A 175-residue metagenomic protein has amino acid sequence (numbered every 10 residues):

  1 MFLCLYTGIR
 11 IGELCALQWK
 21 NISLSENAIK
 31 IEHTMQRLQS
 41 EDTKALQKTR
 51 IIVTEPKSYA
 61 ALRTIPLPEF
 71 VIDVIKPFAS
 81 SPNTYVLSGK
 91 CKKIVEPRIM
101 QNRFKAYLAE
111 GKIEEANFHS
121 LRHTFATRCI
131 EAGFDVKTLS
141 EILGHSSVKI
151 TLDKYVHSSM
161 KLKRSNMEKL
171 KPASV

Functional and structural regions predicted by a protein language model:
M1-G12, A28-I29, T127-R128: Short pre-functional
M1-L5, F118, L152: Short, well-structured alpha-helical segments
C4, C15, S140: The alpha-helix within a helix-turn-helix
T7, I65, S80-I94, Q101-E141 (+2 more regions): Short, basic (Lys/Arg/His-rich) helix/loop patches that form interaction surfaces in the mid-to-C-terminal regions
A16-P77: Conserved tyrosine-mediated DNA breakage-rejoining catalytic core shared by Y-recombinases
N21-A28, F134-K154: Short, polar N-cap/turn motifs at the start of nucleic acid-interacting alpha helices
E41-L46, A132, D153, H157-V175: DNA/chromatin major-groove-contacting recognition/catalytic segments
